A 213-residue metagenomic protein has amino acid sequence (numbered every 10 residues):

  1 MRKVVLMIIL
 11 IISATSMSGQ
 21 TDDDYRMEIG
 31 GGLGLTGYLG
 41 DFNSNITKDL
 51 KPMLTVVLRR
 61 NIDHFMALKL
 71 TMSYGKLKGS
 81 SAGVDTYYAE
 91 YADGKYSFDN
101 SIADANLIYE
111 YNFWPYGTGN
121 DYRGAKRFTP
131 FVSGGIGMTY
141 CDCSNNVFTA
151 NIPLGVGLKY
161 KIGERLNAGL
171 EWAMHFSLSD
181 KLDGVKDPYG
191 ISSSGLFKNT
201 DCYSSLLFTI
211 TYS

Functional and structural regions predicted by a protein language model:
M1-Y25: Bacterial Sec-dependent N-terminal signal peptides
G19-R59, L207, T211-S213: Short glycine/proline- and aromatic-enriched beta-strand/turn motifs that initiate or cap beta-hairpins
D24, N61-F65, W114-Y116, K161-G163: Outer-membrane beta-barrel channels and translocator barrels
Y25, K48-P52, S101-A105, K126-F128 (+2 more regions): Residues that define the transmembrane beta-barrel architecture of outer-membrane proteins
G31-L35, V56-R60, L107-Y111, G134-M138 (+3 more regions): Residues on the lipid-exposed face of transmembrane beta-strands in outer-membrane beta-barrel proteins
T47-D49, D85-Y91, V185-S192: Flexible, surface-exposed loop regions and adjacent strand-edge segments of Gram-negative outer-membrane beta-barrel
H64-N146: Gram-negative (and chloroplast) outer-membrane scaffold detector with strong preference for beta-barrel transmembrane
I102, G163-S213: Predominantly the C-terminal beta-signal and adjacent terminal strand-loop region of outer-membrane beta-barrel
